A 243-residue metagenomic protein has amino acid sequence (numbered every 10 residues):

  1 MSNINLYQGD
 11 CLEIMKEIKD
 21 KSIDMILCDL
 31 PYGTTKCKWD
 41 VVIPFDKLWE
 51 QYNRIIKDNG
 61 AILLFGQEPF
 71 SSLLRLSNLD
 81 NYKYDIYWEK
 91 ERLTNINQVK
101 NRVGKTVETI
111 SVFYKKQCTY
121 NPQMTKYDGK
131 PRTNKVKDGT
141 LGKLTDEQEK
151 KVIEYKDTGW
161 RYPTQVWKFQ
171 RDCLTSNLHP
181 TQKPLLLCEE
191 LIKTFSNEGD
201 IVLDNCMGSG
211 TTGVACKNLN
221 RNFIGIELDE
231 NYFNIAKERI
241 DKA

Functional and structural regions predicted by a protein language model:
M1-G225, N231-I235: Core catalytic lobe of class I
F233-A243: Cysteine-dependent PTP/DSP-like catalytic domain, specifically the C-terminal lobe
